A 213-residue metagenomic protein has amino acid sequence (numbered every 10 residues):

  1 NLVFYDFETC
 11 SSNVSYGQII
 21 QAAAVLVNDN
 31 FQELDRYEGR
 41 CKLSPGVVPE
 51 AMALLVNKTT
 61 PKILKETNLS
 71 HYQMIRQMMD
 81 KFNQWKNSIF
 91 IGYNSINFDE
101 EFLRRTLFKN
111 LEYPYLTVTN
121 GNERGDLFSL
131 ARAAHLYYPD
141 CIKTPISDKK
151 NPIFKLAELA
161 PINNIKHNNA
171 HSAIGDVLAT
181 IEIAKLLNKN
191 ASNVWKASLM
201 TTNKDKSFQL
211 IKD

Functional and structural regions predicted by a protein language model:
N1-E112, I153, A157-N163: Conserved non-catalytic scaffold segment of RNase H-like nuclease domains
D80, Q84-N87, F108-E112, L130-D140 (+2 more regions): Alpha-helix capping at helix-to-loop junctions
I89-N94, F98-F102, Y138-K206: Acidic, Mg2+-coordinating catalytic module of metal-dependent nucleases/exonucleases that use a two-metal-ion mechanism
L111-N120: A mobile, often basic/glycine-rich helix-loop segment that functions as the active-site lid/recognition loop
T119-I146: Short alpha-helix plus adjacent loop in nuclease-associated cores
D205-D213: Extended, Lys/Arg-enriched charged tracts that mediate electrostatic binding to polyanionic substrates
